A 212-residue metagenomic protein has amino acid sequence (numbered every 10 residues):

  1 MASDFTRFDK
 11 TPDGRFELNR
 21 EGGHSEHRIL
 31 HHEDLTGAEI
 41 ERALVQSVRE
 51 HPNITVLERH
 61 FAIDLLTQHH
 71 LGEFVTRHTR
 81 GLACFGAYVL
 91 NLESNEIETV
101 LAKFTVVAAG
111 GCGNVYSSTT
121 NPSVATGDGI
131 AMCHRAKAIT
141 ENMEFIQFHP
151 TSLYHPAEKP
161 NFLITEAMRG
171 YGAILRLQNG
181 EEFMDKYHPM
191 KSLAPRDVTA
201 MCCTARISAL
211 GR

Functional and structural regions predicted by a protein language model:
A2-E96, L101, A108, L153-H155: Conserved redox-cofactor binding core of oxidoreductases
L30-A38, T119, S123, N161-T165 (+1 more regions): Hydrophobic alpha-helical scaffolding
L35-A43, L57, T79-L82, V100-F104 (+5 more regions): Conserved active-site and cofactor/substrate-binding residues in soluble primary-metabolism enzymes
H51-I54, R80-F85, V100-F104, G110 (+5 more regions): Short coil/turn connectors at secondary-structure junctions
T99, V107-N121: Flavin (primarily FAD) binding-site architecture
V115-A136: A conserved FAD-binding loop/helix module that cradles the flavin
M132, A138-R212: An anion/pyrophosphate-binding glycine-rich loop and adjacent beta-alpha core in soluble alpha-beta enzymes
